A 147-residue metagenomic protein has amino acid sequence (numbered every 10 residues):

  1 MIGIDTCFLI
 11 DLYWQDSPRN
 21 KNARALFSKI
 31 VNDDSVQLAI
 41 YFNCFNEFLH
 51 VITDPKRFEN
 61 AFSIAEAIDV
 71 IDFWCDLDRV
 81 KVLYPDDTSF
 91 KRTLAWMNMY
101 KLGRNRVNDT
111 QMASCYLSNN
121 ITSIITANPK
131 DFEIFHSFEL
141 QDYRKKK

Functional and structural regions predicted by a protein language model:
M1, T110-K147: Acidic, PIN/NYN-like endoribonuclease modules and their adjacent C-terminal/linker elements
M1-I40, P55-D69, K147: Short, well-structured N-terminal submotif of metal-dependent ribonuclease cores
F8, C44, S89, Q111-M112 (+1 more regions): Alpha-helix capping/helix-boundary segments
K29-D33, W74, W96, Y100: Hydrophobic helix-cap positions at the C-terminus of alpha-helices in RecA-like/P-loop ATPase nucleotide-binding cores
V36, V80, F138: Short, conserved active-site loop motifs that form the nucleotide-linked donor/cofactor pocket
I40-N46: Aromatic- and histidine-enriched alpha-helix N-cap/loop-to-helix transition segments that scaffold the rims
V80-S123, A127: Active-site neighborhoods of divalent-metal-dependent phosphate/nucleic-acid chemistry enzymes
